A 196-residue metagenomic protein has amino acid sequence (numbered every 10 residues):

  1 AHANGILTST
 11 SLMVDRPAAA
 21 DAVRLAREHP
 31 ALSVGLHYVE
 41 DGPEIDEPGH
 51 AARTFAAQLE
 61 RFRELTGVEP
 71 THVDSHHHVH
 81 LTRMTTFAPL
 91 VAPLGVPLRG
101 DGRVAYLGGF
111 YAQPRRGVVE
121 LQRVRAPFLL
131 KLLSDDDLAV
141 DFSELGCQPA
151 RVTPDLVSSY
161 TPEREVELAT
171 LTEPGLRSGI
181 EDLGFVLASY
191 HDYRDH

Functional and structural regions predicted by a protein language model:
A1, T85, F110-Y111, T153-P162: Histidine/acidic-residue-rich catalytic or RNA/ligand-binding cores of hydrolases and nuclease-related proteins
A1-G5, A19-L36, E60-T66, D135-A139: Acidic (Asp/Glu)-rich catalytic clusters
L7-S9, A31-G35, P70-D74, P97-R99 (+2 more regions): Structural preference for beta-strand elements that scaffold enzyme active sites
M13-D15, H37-P43, H76-H78, R103-A105 (+4 more regions): Active-site beta-loop-alpha junctions enriched in small/polar residues
G42-R61: Glycine/small-residue-rich loop that forms an oxyanion/phosphate-binding "nest" at active or ligand-binding sites
L59-D135: Catalytic domains of cell-wall/extracellular-matrix polysaccharide-remodeling enzymes, centered on de-N-acetylation
P93-L94, L98, S158-H196: C-terminal domain-boundary segment and adjacent tail
V140-L168: A structured, mid-to-C-terminal "fold-capping" secondary-structure block
